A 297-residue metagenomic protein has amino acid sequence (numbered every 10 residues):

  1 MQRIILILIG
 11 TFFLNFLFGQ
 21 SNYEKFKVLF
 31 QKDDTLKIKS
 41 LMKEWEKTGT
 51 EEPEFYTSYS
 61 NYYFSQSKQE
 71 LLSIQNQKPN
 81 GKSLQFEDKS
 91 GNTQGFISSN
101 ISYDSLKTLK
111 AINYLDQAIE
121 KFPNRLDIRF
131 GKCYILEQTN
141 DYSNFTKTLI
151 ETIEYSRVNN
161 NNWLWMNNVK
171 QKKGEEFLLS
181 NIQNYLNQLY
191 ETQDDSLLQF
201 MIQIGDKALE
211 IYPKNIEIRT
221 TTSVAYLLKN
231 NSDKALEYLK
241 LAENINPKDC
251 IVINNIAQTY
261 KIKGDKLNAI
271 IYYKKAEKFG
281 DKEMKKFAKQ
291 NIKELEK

Functional and structural regions predicted by a protein language model:
Q20-Q75, F86-G91, S99-K107: Start-of-domain marker
T50-E51, P123-N124, R157, P213 (+2 more regions): Short coil turns that delineate tetratricopeptide repeat
P53-E54, L126-D127, N160, L179 (+4 more regions): Helix-start (N-cap) detector for alpha-helical repeat units in TPR-like alpha-solenoids, especially tetratricopeptide
S58, Y63, G131, T221 (+2 more regions): Canonical tetratricopeptide repeat
Y62-Q117, K121, Q138, S143-K147 (+1 more regions): Short coil/linker segments at helix-helix boundaries
S65-Q66, Q138, E191-T192, L228 (+2 more regions): Register position in tetratricopeptide repeats
G174-N244: Alpha-helical adaptor scaffolds
